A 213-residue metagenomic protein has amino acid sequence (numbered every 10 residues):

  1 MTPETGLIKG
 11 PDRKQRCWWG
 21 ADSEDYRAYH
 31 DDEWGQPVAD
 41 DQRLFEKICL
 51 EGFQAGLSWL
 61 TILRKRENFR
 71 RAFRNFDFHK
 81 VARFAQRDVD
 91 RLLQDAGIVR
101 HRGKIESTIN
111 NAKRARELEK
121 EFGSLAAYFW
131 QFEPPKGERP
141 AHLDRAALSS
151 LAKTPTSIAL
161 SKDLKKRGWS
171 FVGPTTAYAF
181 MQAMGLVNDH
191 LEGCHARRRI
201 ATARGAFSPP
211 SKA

Functional and structural regions predicted by a protein language model:
M1-A213: HhH-family (HhH-GPD) DNA N-glycosylase catalytic core used in base-excision repair
